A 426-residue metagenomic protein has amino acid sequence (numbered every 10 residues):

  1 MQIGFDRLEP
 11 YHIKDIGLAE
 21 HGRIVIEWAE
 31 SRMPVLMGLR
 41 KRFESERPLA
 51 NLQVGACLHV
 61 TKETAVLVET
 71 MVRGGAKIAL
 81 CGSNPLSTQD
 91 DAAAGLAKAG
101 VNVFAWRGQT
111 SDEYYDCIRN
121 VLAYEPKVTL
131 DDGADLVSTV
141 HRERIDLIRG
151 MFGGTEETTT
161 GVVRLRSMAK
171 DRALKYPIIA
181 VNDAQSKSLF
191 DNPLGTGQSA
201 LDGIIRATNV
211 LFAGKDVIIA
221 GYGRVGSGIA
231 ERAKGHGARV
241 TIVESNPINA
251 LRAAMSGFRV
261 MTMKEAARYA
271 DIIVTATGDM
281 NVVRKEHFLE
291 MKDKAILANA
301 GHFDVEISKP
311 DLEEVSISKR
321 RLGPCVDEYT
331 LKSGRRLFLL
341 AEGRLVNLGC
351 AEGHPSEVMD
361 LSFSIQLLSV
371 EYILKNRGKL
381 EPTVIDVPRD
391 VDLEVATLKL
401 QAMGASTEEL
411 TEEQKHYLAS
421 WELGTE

Functional and structural regions predicted by a protein language model:
Q2-P10, G17-M33, L49-Q53, T61 (+3 more regions): Adenosine-phosphate binding glycine-rich loop
I3-L49, L80-K215: Glycine/serine-rich phosphate-binding loop and adjoining beta1-alpha1 elements at the start of nucleotide-handling
K41, V72, E125, V137-S138 (+3 more regions): Rossmann-fold NAD(P) dinucleotide-binding segment
Q53, V68-S87: Active-site cofactor/substrate anionic-group-binding motifs, chiefly glycine- and Lys/Arg-rich phosphate-binding loops
L58-A76, K187, D191, G195-M280: Glycine-rich phosphate/diphosphate-binding loop of Rossmann-like nucleotide-binding domains
L67, D91-A94, D116-C117, S138-I145 (+6 more regions): Short acidic, glycine/serine/threonine-rich loops at helix termini
G75-K77, V101, L147-R149, G237-A238 (+2 more regions): A short helix->loop->beta-strand "cap" motif at the edges of active sites that frequently abuts
G82, T129-D132, I145-T160, D279 (+3 more regions): ADP-ribose/adenylate-binding Rossmann-like module
